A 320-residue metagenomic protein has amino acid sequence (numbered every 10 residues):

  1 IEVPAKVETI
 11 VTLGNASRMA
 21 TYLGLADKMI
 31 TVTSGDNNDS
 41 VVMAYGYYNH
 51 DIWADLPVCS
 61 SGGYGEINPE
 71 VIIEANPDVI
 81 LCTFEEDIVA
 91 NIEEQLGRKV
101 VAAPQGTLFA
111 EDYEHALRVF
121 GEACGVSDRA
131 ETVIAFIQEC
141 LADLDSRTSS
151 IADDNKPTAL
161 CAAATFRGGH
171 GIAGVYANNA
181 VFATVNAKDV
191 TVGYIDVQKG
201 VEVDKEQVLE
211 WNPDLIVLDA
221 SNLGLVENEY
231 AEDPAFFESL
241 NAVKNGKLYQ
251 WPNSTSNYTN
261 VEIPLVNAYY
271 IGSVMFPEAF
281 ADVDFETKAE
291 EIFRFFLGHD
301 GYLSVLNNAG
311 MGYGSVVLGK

Functional and structural regions predicted by a protein language model:
I1-E2, G65-N76, D204-E210: Short, well-structured alpha-helical segments in soluble
I1-G24, N260: Conserved H-X4-D acyltransferase segment
T9-L13, I30-T33, V79-T83, K99-A103 (+4 more regions): Structural recognition of the beta-strand scaffold that forms the well-ordered cores of secreted hydrolase catalytic
L13, S17-V71, A75, V79-E85 (+1 more regions): A short, structured surface patch at a secondary-structure boundary
L25, Q95-K99, V185-N186, K244: Short, structured coil segments at secondary-structure junctions
V89-G168, G200, K247-G319: Extracytoplasmic substrate-binding proteins
G171-K199: Alpha-helical, coiled-coil/dimerization segments enriched in small aliphatic residues
V192-G193, V197-P252: A contiguous binding-surface segment within folded domains or other stable secondary-structure elements
